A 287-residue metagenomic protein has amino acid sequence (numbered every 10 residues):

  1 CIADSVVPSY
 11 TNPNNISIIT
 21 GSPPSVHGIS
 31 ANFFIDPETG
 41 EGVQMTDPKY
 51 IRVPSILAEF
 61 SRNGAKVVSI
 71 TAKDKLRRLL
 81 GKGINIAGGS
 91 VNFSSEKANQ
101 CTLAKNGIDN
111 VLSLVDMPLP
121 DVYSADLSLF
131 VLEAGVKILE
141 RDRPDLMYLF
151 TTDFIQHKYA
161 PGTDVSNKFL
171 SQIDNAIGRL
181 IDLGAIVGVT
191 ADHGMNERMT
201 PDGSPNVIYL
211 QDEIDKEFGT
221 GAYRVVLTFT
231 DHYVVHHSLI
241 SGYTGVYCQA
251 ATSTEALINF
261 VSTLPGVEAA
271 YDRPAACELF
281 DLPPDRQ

Functional and structural regions predicted by a protein language model:
C1-Q100, S238, Q249: Active-site nucleophile/metal-coordination loop of metallo-enzymes that catalyze phosphate/sulfate and related
I18, F60, G135, D192 (+1 more regions): A residue-level signal for conserved active-site and pocket-lining positions in enzyme catalytic cores
T20-P23, S61-A65, E140, D182 (+2 more regions): Sec-exported extracytoplasmic/periplasmic mature domains
H27-I29, I84-L119, N167-N175, V207-L227: Acidic, His- and aromatic-enriched active-site or binding-groove loops in soluble protein domains that engage sugars
F34-M45, V53, A160, N175 (+2 more regions): Secreted, luminal/periplasmic, and some membrane-associated catalytic domains that remodel anionic oxygen-ester
E41, G83, L114-D116, K158-D164: Surface-exposed, active-site-proximal loop segments in enzymatic domains
A72-K75, G89, T152, T190-G194 (+1 more regions): An acidic- and aromatic-residue-enriched active-site/binding cleft used to recognize and process polar
D121-V189, H193-E197: A long, amphipathic alpha-helix that forms part of the scaffold/cap immediately adjacent to metal-dependent active
